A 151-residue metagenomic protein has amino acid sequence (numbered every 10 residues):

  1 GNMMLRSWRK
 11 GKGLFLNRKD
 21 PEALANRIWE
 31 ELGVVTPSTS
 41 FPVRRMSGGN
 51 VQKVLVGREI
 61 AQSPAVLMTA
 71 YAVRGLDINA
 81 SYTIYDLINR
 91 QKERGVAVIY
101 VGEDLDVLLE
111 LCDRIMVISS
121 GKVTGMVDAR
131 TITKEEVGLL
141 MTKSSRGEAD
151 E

Functional and structural regions predicted by a protein language model:
G1-E151: Glycine-rich phosphate-binding loops of nucleotide-dependent enzymes
